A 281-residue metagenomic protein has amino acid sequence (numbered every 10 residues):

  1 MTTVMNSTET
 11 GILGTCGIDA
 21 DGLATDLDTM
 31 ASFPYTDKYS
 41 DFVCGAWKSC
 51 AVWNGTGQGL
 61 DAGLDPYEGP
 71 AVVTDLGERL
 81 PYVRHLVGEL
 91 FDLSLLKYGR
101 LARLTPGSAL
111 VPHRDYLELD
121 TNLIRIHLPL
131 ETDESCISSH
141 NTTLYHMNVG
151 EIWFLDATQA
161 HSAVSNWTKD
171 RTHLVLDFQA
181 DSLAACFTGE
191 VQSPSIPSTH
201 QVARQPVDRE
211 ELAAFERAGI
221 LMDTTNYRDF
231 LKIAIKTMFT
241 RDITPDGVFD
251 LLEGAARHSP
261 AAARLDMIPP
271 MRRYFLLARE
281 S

Functional and structural regions predicted by a protein language model:
M1-F91, L251-E253, R257, A261-E280: Non-heme Fe(II)/2-oxoglutarate
S94-L96, T105, T121-R125, D133: Short connector loops at helix/strand junctions that flank enzyme active sites, especially segments positioning acidic
L101-L119: Conserved short histidine dyad/triad with adjacent acidic residue
V111, P129-V149: A short beta-strand-loop-beta hairpin characteristic of the jelly-roll/cupin
V111-H113, C136-S138, L155-D156, A160-W167: Short beta-strand His + acidic residue motifs that chelate non-heme Fe in jelly-roll/DSBH and cupin folds
I124-P129, I152-F154, T168-C186: A short hydrophobic beta-strand segment most commonly corresponding to one strand of the jelly-roll/cupin
V175-I233: Charged, amphipathic alpha-helical linkers/stalks
V207-E210, R217-S281: Sequence termini and other peripheral, non-core segments
